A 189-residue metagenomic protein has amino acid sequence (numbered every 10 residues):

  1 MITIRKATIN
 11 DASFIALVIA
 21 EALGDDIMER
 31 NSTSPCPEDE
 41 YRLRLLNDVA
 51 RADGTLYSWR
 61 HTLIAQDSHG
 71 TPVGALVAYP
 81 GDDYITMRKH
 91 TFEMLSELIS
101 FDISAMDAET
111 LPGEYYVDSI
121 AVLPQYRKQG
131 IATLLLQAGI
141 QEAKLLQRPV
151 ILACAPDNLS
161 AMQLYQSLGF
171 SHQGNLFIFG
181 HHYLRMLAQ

Functional and structural regions predicted by a protein language model:
M1-N10, E21, D26-T33, Q189: Conserved N-terminal entry element of GNAT/NAT acetyltransferase domains
D25-A50, S96-E97: Conserved GNAT-fold acetyl-CoA-binding loop/helix
V49-I64, D82-T86, Y116: A short helix-loop-beta-strand connector motif used in the catalytic cores of GNAT acetyltransferases and, in some
I64, T71-P80, Y116, A121: Conserved beta-strand in the GNAT
P80-Y115, S119: Conserved acyl-donor/pantetheine-binding loop and adjacent beta-alpha core of acyl/acetyltransferases and related
G81-D82, I151-C154, Q166, S171-R185: Conserved catalytic-core motifs of GNAT/GCN5-like acyltransferases
G113-Y115, R127, A143-C154: Conserved GNAT acetyl-CoA-binding A-motif
V122, K128-Q141, Q163-S167: Conserved acetyl-CoA-binding loop-helix of GNAT-fold acetyltransferases
